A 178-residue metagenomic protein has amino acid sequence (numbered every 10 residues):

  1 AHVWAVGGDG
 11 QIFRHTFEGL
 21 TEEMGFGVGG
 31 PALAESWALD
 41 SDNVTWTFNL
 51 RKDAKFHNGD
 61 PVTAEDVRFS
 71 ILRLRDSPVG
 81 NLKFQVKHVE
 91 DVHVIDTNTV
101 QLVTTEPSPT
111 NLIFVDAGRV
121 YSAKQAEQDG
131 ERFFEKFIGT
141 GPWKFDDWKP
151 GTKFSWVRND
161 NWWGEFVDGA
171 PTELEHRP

Functional and structural regions predicted by a protein language model:
A1-Q11, L33-A34, D60, L82 (+2 more regions): A structural "hinge/loop" feature
A1-S41, N49, L72, I138: N-terminal lobe/hinge region of extracytoplasmic solute-binding protein
H15, V28, A32, V62 (+3 more regions): Extracytoplasmic/secreted proteins, especially bacterial periplasmic and envelope-associated proteins
L20, S36-W37, G59, L102 (+2 more regions): Residue-level signal for nonpolar/aromatic packing positions in well-ordered secondary structure
E35-G80, I95, Q101: Aromatic- and charge-enriched surface segment that lines or borders ligand/interaction sites
R51, W162-P178: Ligand-site clamp/hinge motif
K83-Q125, E131-R132, G139-K149: Surface-exposed binding/hinge segments that line and control ligand-binding clefts or catalytic entry sites
F137-G169: Bilobed "Venus flytrap"/periplasmic-binding protein-like clamshell domains and structurally analogous long
